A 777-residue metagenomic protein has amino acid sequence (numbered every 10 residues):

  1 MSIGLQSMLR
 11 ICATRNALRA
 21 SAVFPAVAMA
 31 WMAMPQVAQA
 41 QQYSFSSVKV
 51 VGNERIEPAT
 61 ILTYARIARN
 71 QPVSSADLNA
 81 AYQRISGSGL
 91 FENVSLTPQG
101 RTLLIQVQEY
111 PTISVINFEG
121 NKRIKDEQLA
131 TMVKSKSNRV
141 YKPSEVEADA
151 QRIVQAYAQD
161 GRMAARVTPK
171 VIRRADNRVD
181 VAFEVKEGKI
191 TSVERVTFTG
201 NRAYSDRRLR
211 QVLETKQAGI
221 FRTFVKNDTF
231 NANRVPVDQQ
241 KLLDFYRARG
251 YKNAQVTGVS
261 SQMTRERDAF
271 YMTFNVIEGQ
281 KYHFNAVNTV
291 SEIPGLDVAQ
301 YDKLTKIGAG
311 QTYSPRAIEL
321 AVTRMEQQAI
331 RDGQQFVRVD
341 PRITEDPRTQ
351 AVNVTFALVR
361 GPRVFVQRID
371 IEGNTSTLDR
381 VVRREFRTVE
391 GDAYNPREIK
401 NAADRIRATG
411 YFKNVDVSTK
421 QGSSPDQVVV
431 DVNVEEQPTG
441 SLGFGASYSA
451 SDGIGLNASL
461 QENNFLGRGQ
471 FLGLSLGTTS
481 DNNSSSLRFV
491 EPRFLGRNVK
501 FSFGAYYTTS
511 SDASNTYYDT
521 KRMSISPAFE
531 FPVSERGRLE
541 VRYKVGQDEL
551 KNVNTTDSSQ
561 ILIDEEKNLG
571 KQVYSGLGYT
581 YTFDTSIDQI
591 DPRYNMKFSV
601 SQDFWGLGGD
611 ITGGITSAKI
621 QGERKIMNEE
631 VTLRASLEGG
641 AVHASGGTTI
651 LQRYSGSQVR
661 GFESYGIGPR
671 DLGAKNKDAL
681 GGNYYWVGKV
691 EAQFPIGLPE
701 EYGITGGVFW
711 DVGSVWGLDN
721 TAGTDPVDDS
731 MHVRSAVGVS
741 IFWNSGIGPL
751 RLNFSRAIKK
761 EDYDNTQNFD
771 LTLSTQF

Functional and structural regions predicted by a protein language model:
S2-A20, V37-A450, S459, G473-R493 (+4 more regions): Periplasmic polypeptide-binding modules associated with outer-membrane biogenesis and secretion
K186, I277, V359, N433-E435 (+11 more regions): Transmembrane beta-barrel domains of outer membrane proteins
F386, T419, T439-A450, L456-T479 (+6 more regions): Transmembrane beta-strand segments that form the barrel wall of outer-membrane beta-barrel proteins
A408, S423, S441, S449 (+5 more regions): C-terminal outer-membrane beta-barrel translocator/porin domains of Gram-negative envelope proteins and their
F412-K413, G440-L442, G453, F465-L472 (+6 more regions): Repeated loop/turn-to-beta-strand initiation elements of outer-membrane beta-barrel proteins
Y448-G455, L474-S485, A513-T520, K571 (+3 more regions): Solvent-exposed loop/turn segments connecting transmembrane beta-strands in outer-membrane beta-barrel proteins
I454, T478, N483-S485, Y507-S511 (+8 more regions): Transmembrane beta-barrel architecture of outer-membrane proteins
S485-K571, Y579: Transmembrane beta-barrel wall of Gram-negative outer-membrane proteins
